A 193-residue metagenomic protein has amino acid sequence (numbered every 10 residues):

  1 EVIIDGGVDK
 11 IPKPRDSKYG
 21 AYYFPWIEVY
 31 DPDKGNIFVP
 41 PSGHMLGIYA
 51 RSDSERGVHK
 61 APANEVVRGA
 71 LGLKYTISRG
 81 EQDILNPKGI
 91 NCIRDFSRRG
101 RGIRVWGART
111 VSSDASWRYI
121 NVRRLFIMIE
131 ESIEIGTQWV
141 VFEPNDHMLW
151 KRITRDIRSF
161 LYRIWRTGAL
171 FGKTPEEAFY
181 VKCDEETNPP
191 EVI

Functional and structural regions predicted by a protein language model:
E1-I193: Structured, hydrophobic secondary-structure cores that serve as assembly/anchoring elements
